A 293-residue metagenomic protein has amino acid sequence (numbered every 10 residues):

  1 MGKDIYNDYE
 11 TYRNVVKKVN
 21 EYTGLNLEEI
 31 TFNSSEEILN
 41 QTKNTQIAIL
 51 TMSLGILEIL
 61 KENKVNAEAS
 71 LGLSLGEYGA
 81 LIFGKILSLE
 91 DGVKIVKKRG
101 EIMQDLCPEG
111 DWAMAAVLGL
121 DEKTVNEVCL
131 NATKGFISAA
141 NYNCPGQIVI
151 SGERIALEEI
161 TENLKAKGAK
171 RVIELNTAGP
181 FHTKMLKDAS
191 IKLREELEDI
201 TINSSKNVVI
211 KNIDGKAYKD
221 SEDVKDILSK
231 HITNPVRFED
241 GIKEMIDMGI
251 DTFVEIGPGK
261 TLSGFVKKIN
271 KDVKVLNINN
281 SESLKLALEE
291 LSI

Functional and structural regions predicted by a protein language model:
M1-V125, T252-K267, K271-E282: FabD-like malonyl-/acyl-CoA
E21-L27, S35, G84-T233: Alpha/beta catalytic cores of group-transfer enzymes, especially the acyltransferase/condensing modules of polyketide
T45-I47, P180, P235, E239: Glycine-rich phosphate/pyrophosphate-binding beta-alpha loops
K61, K165, I246-D247: Non-catalytic positions within long, well-ordered alpha-helices that form the structural scaffold/packing of enzyme
E174-T177, I246, N279: Short glycine-rich catalytic loops that host catalytic nucleophiles or stabilize transition states across multiple
D214, K274-I293: Short, flexible loop segments at boundaries between secondary-structure elements
N234-I250: A short, acidic, amphipathic alpha-helical segment used as a generic capping/interface helix at domain edges
